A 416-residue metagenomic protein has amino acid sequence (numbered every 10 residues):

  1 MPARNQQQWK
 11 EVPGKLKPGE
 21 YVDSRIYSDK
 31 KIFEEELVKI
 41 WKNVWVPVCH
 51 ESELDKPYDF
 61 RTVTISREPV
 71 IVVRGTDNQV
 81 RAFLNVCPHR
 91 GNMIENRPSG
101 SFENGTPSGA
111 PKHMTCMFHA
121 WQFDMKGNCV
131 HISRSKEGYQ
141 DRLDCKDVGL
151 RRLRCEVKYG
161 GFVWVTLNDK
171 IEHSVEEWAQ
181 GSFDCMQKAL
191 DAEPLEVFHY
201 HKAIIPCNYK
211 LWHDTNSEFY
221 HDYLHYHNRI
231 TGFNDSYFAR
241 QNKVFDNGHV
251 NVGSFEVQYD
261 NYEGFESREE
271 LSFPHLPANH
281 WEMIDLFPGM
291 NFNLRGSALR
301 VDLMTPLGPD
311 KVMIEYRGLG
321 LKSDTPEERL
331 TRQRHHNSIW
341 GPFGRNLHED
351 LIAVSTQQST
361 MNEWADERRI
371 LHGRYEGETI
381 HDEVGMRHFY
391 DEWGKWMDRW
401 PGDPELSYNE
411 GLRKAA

Functional and structural regions predicted by a protein language model:
M1-Q7: Fe(II)/2-oxoglutarate
W9-I26: Short, contiguous pre-domain boundary segments
S24-I65: Glycine/alanine-rich phosphate-binding loops at beta-alpha junctions
W41-K42, H89, L167, S217: Residues at helix-coil transition
W41-W45, N92, H221: Generic structural signal for secondary-structure transition and capping sites
K42-L54, R134-Y139, E282-P288: Short Pro/Gly-enriched beta-strand edge/turn motifs at strand-loop
E53-D169, H173, E177: Rieske [2Fe-2S] iron-sulfur-binding domain
Q79, E156-A416: C-terminal catalytic domain of Rieske-type non-heme iron oxygenases
